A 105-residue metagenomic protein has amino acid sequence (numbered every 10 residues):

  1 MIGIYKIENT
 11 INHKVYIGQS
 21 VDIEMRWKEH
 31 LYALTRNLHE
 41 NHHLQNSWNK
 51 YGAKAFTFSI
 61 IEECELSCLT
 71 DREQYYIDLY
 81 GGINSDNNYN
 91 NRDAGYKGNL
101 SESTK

Functional and structural regions predicted by a protein language model:
M1-K105: Structure-specific nucleic-acid interaction/processing domains
